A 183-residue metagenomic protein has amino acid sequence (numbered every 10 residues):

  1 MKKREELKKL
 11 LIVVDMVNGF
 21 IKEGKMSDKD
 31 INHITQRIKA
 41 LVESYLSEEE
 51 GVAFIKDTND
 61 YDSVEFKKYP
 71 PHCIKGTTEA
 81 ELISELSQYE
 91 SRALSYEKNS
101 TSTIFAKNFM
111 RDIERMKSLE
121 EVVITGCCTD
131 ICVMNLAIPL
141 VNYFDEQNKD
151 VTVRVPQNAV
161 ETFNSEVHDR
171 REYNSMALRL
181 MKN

Functional and structural regions predicted by a protein language model:
K2-L10, R37-A40, P71-N183: Active-site-adjacent betaalpha module
L7, L11, G24-T58: A short alpha/beta connector and helix-capping loop motif
M16-E23: Short acidic, Gly/Ser-rich segments with clustered Asp/Glu that frequently serve as metal-coordination loops in enzyme
V17, T58-N59, N99: Anionic group-transfer/hydrolysis microenvironments
G19, D60-D62, E161-F163: Active-site loop signature of alpha/beta-hydrolase-fold enzymes
A53, P70-P71: HAD-like small-molecule phosphatases
D57-D60, H72: Histidine-centered active-site/metal-ligand motif
S63-K67: Metal-dependent catalytic neighborhoods of phosphoester/phosphodiester hydrolases
